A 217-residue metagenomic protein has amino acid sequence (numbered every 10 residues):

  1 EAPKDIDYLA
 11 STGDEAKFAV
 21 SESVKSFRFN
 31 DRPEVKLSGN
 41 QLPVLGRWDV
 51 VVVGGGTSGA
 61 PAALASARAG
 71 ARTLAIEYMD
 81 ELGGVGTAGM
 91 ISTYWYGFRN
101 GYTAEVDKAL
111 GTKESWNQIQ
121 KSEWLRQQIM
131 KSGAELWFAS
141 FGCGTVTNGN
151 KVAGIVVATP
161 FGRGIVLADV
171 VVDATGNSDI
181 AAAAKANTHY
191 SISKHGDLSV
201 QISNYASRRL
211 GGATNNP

Functional and structural regions predicted by a protein language model:
E1-L37, Q41, F138-A139, G154 (+3 more regions): Flavin (FAD/FMN)-binding glycine-rich loop and adjacent Rossmann-like elements that form
A2-S23, A65, A71-R72, E77-K151 (+2 more regions): Conserved N-terminal/central alpha/beta ligand/cofactor-binding core
L42-G56: Beta1/beta-strand and adjacent pyrophosphate-binding region of the FAD-binding site in flavoprotein oxidoreductases
D49, A71-R72, D169: Residues that mark the start of a beta-strand
V51-V53, V146, N150, V170: Membrane-embedded transmembrane-helix bundle of lipid-linked glycan/lipid transferases
V53-G56, I76-M79, V85, M90 (+4 more regions): Active-site-proximal beta-strand/loop segments in catalytic clefts of secreted hydrolases
G59: N-terminal Rossmann-fold NAD(P) dinucleotide-binding loop
